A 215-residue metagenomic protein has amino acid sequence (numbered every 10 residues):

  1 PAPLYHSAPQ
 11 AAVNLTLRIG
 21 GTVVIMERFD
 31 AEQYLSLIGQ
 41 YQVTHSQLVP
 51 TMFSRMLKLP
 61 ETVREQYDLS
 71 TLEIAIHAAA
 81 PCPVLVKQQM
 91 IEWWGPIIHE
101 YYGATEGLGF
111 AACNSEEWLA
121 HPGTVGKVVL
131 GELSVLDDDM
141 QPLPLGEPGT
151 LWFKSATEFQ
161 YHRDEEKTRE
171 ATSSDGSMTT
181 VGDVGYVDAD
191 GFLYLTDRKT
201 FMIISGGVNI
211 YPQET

Functional and structural regions predicted by a protein language model:
P1-A2, M26, V49, H77-A78 (+2 more regions): Short hydrophobic "strand-cap" motifs at the C-terminus of beta-strands
Y5-T44, L59: Conserved AMP-binding/adenylation subdomain of ANL enzymes
R18-I19, V43-L48, L57-H121, E132-S134 (+1 more regions): Gly/Ser/Thr-rich phosphate-binding loop
G20, I38, S46-V49, M140 (+2 more regions): Residue-level signal for inorganic ion chemistry
D30, M52-F53, C82: Alpha-helix capping/helix-boundary segments
E32-L35, R64, R169: Short hydrophobic/charged patches on amphipathic alpha-helices used for structural packing and interfaces
E117-T124, E170-S173: Short, P/G- and charge-enriched loop/turn segments at secondary-structure junctions
V128, P142-G146, T150-Q213: Conserved ATP-binding/catalytic segment of the ANL
